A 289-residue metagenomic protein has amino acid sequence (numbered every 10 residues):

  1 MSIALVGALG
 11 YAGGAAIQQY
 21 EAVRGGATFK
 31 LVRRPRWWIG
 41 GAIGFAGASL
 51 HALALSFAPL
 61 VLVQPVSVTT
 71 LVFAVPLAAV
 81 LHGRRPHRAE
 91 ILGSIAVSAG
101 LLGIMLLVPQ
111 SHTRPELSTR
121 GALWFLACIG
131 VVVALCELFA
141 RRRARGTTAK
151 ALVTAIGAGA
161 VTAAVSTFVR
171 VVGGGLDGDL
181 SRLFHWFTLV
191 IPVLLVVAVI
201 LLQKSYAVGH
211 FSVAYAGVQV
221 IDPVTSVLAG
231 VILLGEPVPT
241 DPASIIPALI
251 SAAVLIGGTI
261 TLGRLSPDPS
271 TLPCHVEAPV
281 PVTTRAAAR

Functional and structural regions predicted by a protein language model:
M1-R289: Polytopic alpha-helical membrane proteins, predominantly small-molecule transporters/carriers
